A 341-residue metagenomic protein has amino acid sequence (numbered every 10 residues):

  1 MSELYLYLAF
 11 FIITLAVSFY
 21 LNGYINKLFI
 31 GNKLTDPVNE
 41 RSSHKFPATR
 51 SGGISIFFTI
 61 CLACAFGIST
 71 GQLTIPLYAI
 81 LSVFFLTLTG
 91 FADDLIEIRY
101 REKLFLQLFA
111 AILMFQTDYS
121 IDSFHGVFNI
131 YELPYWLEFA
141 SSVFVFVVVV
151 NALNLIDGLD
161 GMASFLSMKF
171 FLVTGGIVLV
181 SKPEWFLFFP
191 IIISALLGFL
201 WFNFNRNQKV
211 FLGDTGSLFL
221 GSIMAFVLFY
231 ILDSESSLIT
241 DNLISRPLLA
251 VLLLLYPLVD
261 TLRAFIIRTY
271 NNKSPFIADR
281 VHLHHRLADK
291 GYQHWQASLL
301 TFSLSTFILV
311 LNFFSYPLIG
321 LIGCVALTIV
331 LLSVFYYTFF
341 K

Functional and structural regions predicted by a protein language model:
S2-K27, K33, F57-S69, L73 (+3 more regions): Alpha-helical transmembrane segments
P37-T49, H285: Juxtamembrane helix-capping/reentrant segments at transmembrane boundaries
A63-T74, A92-I98, F115-F128: Transmembrane alpha-helix boundary signature
A79-L108: Hydrophobic alpha-helical hairpins/lids featuring a short glycine-rich hinge
F84-L88, L106, A110-I121, S141-N151 (+1 more regions): Membrane-embedded alpha-helical core segments of multi-pass
I121-E132, S234-N242: Membrane-interface helix termini and inter-helical loops of multi-pass transporters
